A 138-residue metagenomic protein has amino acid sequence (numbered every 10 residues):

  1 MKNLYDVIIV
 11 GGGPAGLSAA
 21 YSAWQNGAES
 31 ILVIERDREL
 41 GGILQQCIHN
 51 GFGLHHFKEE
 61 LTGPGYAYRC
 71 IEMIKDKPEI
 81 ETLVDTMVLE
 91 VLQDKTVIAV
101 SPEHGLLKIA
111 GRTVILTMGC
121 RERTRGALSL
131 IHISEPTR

Functional and structural regions predicted by a protein language model:
Y5-R69: Beta1-alpha1 glycine-rich phosphate/pyrophosphate-binding loop at the start of Rossmann-like nucleotide-binding domains
E35, A99-S101, E135: Residue-level signal for short segments within beta-strands and strand-turn junctions of well-structured beta-sheet
Q45, D76, E135: Phosphate-coordinating loops and pocket residues in cytosolic domains that bind phosphorylated ligands
L61-T62, L128-L130: Glycine- and acidic-residue-enriched helix-capping/strand-helix junction motifs
G65-R121: Feature captures the FAD/FMN-dependent oxidoreductase FAD-binding
T124-R125: Glycine/Thr-rich phosphate-binding loops of Rossmann-like dinucleotide-binding domains
S129-R138: Residue-level detector of conserved catalytic or cofactor/ligand-binding positions in enzyme active sites
